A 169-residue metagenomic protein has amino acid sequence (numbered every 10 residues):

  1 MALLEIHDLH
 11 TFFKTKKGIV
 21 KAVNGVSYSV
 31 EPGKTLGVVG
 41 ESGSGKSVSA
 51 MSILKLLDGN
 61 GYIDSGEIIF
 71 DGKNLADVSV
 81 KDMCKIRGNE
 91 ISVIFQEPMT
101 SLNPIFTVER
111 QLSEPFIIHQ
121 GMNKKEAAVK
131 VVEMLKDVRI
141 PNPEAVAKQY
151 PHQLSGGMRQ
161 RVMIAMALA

Functional and structural regions predicted by a protein language model:
M1-A169: ABC transporter nucleotide-binding domains
